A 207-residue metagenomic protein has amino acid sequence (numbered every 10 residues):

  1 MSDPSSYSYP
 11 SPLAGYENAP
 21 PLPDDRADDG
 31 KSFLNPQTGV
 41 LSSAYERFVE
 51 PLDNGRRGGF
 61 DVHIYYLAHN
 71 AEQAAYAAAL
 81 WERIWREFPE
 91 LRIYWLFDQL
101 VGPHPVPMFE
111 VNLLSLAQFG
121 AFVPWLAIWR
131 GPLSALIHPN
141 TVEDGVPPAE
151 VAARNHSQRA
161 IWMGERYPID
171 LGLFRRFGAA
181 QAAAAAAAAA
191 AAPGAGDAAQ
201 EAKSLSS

Functional and structural regions predicted by a protein language model:
S2-S207: Long, contiguous binding/interaction regions
